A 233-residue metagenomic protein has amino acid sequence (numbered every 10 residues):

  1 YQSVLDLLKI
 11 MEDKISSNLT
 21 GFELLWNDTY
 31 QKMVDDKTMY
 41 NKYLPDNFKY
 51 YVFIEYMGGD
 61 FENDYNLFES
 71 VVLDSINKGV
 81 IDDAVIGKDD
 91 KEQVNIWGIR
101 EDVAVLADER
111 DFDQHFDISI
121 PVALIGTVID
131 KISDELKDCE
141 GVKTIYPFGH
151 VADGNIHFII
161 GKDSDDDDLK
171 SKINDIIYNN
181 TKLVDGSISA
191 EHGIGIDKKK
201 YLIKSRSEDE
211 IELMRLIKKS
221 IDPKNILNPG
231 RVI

Functional and structural regions predicted by a protein language model:
Y1-I233: Noncatalytic alpha-helical scaffold of FAD-dependent oxidoreductases
